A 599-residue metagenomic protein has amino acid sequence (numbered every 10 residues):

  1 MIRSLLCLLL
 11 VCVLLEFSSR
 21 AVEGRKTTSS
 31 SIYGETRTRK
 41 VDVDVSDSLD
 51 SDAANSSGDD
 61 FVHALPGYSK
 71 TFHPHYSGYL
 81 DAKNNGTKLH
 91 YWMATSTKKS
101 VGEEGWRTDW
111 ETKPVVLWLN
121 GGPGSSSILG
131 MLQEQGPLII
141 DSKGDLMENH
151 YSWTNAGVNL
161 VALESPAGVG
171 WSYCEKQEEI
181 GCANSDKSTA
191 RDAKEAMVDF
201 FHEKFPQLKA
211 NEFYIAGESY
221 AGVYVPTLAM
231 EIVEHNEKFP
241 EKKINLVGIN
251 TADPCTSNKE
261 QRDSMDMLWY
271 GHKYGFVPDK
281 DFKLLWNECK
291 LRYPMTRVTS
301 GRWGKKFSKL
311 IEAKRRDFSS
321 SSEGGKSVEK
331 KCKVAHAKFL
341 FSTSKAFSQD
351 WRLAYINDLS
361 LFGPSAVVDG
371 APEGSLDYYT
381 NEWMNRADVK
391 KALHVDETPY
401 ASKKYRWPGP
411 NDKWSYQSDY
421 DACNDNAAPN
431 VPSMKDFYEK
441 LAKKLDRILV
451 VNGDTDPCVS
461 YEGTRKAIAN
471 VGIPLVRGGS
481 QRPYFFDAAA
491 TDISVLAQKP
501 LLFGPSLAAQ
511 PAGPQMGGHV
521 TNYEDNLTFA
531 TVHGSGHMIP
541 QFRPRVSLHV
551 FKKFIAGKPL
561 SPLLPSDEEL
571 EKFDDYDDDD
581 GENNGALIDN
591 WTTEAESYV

Functional and structural regions predicted by a protein language model:
I2-V599: Terminal and linker regions of secretory-pathway proteins
